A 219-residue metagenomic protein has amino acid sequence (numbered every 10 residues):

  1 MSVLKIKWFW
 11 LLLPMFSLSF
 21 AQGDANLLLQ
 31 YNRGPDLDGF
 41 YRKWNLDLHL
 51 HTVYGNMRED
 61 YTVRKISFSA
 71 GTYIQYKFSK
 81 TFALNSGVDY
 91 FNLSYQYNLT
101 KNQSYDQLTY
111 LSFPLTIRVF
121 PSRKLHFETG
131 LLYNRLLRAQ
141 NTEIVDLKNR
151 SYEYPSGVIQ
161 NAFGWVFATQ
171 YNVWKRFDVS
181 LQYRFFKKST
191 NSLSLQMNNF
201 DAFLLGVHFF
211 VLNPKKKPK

Functional and structural regions predicted by a protein language model:
A21-K77, F210-K219: Short glycine/proline- and aromatic-enriched beta-strand/turn motifs that initiate or cap beta-hairpins
D24, Y171-N172, F177, N199-K219: Outer-membrane beta-barrel "beta-signal"
R42-L46, T62-F68, Q107-L111, I159-F163 (+1 more regions): Residues that define the transmembrane beta-barrel architecture of outer-membrane proteins
W44-N45, T81-L84, K124-F127, Y171 (+2 more regions): Repeated loop/turn-to-beta-strand initiation elements of outer-membrane beta-barrel proteins
L48-Y54, S86-Y90, T129-R135, L181-F185 (+1 more regions): Transmembrane beta-barrel strands of outer-membrane/channel proteins
R58-K65, Q96-N102, A139-D146, N191-Q196: Outer-membrane beta-barrel translocator domains and adjoining extracellular loop/strand segments of Gram-negative
A70-T72, F113-L115, F127, F167-T169 (+1 more regions): Membrane-embedded beta-strands of outer-membrane beta-barrel proteins, especially the hydrophobic/small aromatic
I74-Y76, I117-V119, Y171-V173, Y183 (+1 more regions): Residue-level signature of outer-membrane beta-barrel architecture
